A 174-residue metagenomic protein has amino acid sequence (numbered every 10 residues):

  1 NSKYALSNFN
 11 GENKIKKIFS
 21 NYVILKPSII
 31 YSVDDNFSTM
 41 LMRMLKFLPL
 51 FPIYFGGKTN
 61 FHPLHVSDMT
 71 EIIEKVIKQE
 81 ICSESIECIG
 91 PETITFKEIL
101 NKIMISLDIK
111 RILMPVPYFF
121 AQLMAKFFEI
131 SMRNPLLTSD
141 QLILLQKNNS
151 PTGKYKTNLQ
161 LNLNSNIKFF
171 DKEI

Functional and structural regions predicted by a protein language model:
N1-E12, Y31, D35, T39 (+3 more regions): Short-chain dehydrogenase/reductase
L6, N36-S38, G56-K78, E84: Substrate-positioning beta->alpha
L6-S7, M40-M44, I130-R133: Short, hinge-like loop/turn segments at secondary-structure boundaries
E12-D34, T39, F47: Conserved beta-loop-beta element that borders a ligand/cofactor-binding pocket
L25, I53-Y54, C88, V116: Hydrophobic residues at beta-strand termini and immediately following loops that shape nucleotide-binding pockets
F37-S38, F96, A121, T138-L145: A general structural signal for well-ordered alpha-helical segments in protein cores
M42-Y54: A short C-terminal helix-loop "cap" of Rossmann-like NAD(P)-dependent dehydrogenase/epimerase domains
I72-L136, P151-I174: Mid/C-terminal beta-alpha module of Rossmann-like enzyme folds, strongest in SDR-family dehydrogenases/epimerases
